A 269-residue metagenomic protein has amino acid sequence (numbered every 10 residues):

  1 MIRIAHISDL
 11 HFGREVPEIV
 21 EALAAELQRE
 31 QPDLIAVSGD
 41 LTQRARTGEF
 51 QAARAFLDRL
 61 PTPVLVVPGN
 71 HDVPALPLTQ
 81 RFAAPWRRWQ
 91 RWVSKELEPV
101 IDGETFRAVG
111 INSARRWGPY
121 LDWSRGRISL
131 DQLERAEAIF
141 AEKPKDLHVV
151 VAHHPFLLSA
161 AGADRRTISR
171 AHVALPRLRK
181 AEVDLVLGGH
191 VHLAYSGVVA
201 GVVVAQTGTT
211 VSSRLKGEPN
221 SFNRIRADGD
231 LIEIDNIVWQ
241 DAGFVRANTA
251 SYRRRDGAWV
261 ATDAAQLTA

Functional and structural regions predicted by a protein language model:
M1-A5, V100-G110, K143-L147, V199-V204: Beta-strand-turn-beta hairpins that frame and shape the catalytic cleft of phosphate-ester-processing enzymes
M1-R59, A75-L76, R135-E142: N-terminal active-site segment of His-dependent metallophosphoesterases
H6-S8, I35-D40, V64-N70, N112 (+3 more regions): Active-site neighborhood of phospho(di)ester-bond hydrolases with catalytic His/Asp-centered motifs
G13-E15, Q43-G48, N70-R81, R115-L121 (+3 more regions): Active-site environment of divalent metal-dependent phosphoester hydrolases
Q51-R135, R177-R179, R224: Extended active-site neighborhood of metal-dependent phosphoesterases/phosphodiesterases
F140-S159: Short acidic, glycine-rich surface-loop motifs adjacent to enzyme active sites
A163-D235: Conserved beta-sheet core of the metallophosphoesterase superfamily
A227-A269: A short C-terminal boundary segment appended to hydrolase-like catalytic domains
